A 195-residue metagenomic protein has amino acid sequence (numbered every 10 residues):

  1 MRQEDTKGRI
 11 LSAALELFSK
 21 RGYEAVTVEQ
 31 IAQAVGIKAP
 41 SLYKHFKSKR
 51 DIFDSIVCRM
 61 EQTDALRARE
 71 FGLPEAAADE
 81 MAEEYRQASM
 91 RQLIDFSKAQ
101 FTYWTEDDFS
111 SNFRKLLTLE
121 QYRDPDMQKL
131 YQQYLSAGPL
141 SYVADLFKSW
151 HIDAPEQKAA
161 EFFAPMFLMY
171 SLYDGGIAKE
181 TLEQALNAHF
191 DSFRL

Functional and structural regions predicted by a protein language model:
M1-Q3: N-terminal intrinsically disordered/low-complexity leader segments
R9, A13, L17-R59: Helix-turn-helix
L11, V57, Q128-S136, L140: Amphipathic, non-transmembrane alpha-helical scaffold segments
L17, T63, Y103, Y142 (+1 more regions): Short alpha-helical functional segments enriched in proximate histidine and acidic residues
S55, A68-D107, K158-A159: Hydrophobic alpha-helical connector segments
R91-A99, Y103-Q133: Amphipathic alpha-helical segments used for helix-helix packing
R114, K129-Q133, A137, L146-D191: Hydrophobic/aromatic-rich alpha-helical bundle segments in the mid-to-C-terminal region
